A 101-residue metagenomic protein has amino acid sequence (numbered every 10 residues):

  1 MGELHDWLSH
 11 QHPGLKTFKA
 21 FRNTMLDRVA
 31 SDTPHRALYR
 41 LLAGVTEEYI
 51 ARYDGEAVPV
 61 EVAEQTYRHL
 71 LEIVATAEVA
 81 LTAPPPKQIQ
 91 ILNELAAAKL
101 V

Functional and structural regions predicted by a protein language model:
M1-D32, I89-L100: Short terminal alpha-helical segments
H12, V58, A83-P84: Intrinsic-disorder/low-complexity coil detector
L15-T66: Amphipathic alpha-helical interaction modules
V62-V101: Amphipathic alpha-helical binding modules
